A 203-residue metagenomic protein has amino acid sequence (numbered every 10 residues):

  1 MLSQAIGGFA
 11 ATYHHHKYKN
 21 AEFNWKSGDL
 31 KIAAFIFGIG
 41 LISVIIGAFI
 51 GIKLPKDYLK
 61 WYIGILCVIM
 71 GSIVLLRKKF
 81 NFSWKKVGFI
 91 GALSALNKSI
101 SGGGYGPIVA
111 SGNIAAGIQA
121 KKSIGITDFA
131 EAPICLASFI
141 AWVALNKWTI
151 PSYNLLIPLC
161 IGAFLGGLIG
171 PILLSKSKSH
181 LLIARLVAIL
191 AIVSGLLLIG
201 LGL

Functional and structural regions predicted by a protein language model:
M1, I63-C67, G71, D128 (+2 more regions): Residues within membrane-spanning alpha-helices of integral membrane proteins, especially the hydrophobic core/packing
M1-I32, G88-I100, Y105-I172: Small-residue-rich hydrophobic segments that form or flank transmembrane alpha-helices in multi-pass membrane proteins
M1-L75, I169: Membrane helix-loop-helix hairpins that form the core translocation module of multi-pass transporters
P55, L59, Q119, K178-L182: A helix-boundary/kink motif common to multi-pass secondary transporters, especially Major Facilitator Superfamily
I65, L76-K98: Alpha-helical multi-pass membrane helix bundles of inner-membrane/thylakoid proteins, especially permease cores
L76-S83, A116-G125, K178-S179: Membrane-helix interface "capping/anchor" motifs
G170-L190: Interfacial loop-to-transmembrane junctions
L196-L203: Juxtamembrane boundary at the C-terminal end of a transmembrane helix
